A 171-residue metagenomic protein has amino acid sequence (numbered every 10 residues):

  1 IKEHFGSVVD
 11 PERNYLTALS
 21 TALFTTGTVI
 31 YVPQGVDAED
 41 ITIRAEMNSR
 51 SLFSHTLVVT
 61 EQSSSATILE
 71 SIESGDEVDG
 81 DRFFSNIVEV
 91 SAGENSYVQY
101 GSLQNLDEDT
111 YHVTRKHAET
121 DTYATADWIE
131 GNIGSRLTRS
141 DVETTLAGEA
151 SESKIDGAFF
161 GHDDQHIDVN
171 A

Functional and structural regions predicted by a protein language model:
K2-A171: Conserved beta-strand/loop scaffold segments within soluble protein domains that form the structured core and edges
